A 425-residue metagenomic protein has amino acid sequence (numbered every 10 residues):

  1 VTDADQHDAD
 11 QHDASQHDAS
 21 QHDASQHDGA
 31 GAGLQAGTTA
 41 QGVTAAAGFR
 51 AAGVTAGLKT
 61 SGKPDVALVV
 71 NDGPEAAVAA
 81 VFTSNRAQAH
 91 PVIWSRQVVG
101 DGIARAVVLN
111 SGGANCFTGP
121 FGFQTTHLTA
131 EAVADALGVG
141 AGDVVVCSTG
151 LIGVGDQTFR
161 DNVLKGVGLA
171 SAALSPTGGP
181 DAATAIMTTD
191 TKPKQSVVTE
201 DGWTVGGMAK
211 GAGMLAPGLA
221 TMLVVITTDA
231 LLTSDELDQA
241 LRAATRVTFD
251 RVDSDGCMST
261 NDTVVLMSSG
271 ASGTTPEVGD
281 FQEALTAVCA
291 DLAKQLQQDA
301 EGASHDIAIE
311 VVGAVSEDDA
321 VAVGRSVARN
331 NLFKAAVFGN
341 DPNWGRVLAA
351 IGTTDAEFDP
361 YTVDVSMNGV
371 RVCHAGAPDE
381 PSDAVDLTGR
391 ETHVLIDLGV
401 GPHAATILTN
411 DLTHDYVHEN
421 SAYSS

Functional and structural regions predicted by a protein language model:
T2-D5, H27-N110, A114-T125, A134-S425: A structural signal for small-residue-enriched, beta-sheet-centric alpha/beta enzyme cores and oligomeric scaffold folds
A4-Q26: Long, intrinsically disordered low-complexity tandem-repeat segments
A130: Generic structural marker for isolated residues within well-ordered, non-membrane alpha-helices of soluble domains
